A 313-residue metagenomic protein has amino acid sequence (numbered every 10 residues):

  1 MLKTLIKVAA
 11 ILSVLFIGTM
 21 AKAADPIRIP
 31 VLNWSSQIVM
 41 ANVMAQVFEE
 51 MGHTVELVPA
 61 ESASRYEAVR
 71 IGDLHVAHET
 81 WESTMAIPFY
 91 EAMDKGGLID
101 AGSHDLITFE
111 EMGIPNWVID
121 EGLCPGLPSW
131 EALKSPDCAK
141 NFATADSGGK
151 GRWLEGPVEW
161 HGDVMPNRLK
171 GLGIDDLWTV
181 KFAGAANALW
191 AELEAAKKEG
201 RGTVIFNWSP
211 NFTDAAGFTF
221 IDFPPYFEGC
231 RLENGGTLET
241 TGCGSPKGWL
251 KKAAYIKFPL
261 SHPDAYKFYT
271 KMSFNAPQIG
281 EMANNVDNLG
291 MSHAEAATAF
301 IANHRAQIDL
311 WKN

Functional and structural regions predicted by a protein language model:
A24-S36, H53-V58, K150-L154, Y269: Short, well-ordered beta-strand elements
W34-S35, H53-A68, V180-E192: Short helix-initiation/N-cap motifs at beta->coil->alpha
S35-T54, N167-L169: Short, polar/charged alpha-helical segment
A41, V58-G96, E192, F212-G217: Pocket-flanking alpha-helical
H75-H78, R152-L232: Ligand-binding pocket segment of bilobal, Venus flytrap-like solute-binding proteins
G97-L154: A conserved helix-loop-strand patch within extracytoplasmic ligand-binding domains of the periplasmic binding
E110-G122, G248-S261, N284-N285: A bilobed periplasmic-binding-protein/Venus flytrap-type ligand-binding module shared by bacterial periplasmic
Y266-N313: C-terminal functional modules
